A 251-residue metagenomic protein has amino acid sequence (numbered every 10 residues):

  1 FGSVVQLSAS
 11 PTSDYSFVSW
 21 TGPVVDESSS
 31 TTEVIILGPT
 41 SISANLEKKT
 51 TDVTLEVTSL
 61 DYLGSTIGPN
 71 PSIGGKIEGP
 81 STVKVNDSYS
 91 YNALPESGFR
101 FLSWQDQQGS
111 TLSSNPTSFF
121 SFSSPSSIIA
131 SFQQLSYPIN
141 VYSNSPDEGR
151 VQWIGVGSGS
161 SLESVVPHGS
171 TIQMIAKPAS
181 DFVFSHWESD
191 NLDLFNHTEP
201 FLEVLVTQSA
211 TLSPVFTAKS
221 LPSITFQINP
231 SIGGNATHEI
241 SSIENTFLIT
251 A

Functional and structural regions predicted by a protein language model:
F1-V4, S28-V34, N70-S88, S113-F119 (+3 more regions): Short, solvent-exposed S/T- and G/P-enriched segments that are highly enriched in secreted/extracellular and lumenal
S3-S30, D87-P116, S170-E199, Q227: Surface-exposed interfaces of beta-sheet-rich extracellular modules
S3-V5, T51-V53, D87-Y89, Y137-I139 (+3 more regions): Structural beta-strand segments of beta-rich domains
V5-A9, T40-L46, Y89-A93, S126-F132 (+3 more regions): Append "Rare intracellular matches occur via the same short Y/T/C beta-strand/loop motifs
L7, W20, A44, L55-V57 (+11 more regions): Extracellular/surface recognition and adhesion modules
Y15-V18, L63-S65, G75, F99-L102 (+6 more regions): Short beta-strand/loop motifs in extracellular/secreted proteins, especially within beta-sandwich accessory domains
V24-D26, T54-E78, T111, N140-S160 (+2 more regions): Short, solvent-exposed loop/edge segments of extracellular or virion-exposed proteins
T31-S59, N115-S143, T198-I228: Conserved "repeat-terminator" motif of extracellular CCP/Sushi domains
